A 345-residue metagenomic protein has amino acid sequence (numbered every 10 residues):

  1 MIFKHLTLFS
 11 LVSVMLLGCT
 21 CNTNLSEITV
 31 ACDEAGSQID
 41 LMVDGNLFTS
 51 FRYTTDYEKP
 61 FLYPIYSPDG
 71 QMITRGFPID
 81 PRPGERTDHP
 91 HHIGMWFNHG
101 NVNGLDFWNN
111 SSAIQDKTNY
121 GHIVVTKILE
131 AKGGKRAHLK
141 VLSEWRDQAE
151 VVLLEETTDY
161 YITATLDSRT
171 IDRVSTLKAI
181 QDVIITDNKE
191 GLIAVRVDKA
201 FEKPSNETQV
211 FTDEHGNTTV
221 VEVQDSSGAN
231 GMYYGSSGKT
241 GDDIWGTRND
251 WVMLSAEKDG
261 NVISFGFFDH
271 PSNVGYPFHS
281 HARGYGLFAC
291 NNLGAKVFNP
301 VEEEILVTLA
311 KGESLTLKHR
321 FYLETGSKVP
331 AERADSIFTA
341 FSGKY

Functional and structural regions predicted by a protein language model:
M1-T7: Bacterial N-terminal signal peptides that target proteins for export
L17-G18: C-terminal motif of bacterial Sec signal peptides marking the signal peptidase cleavage site
T23-P90, N188, G326-K328, A334-D335: Beta-strand-rich N-terminal accessory domains
T54-Y57, F61-P64, T165-E214, E222-V223: Acidic (Asp/Glu-rich), glycine- and aromatic
H89-D167: Extended, loop-rich substrate-binding clefts of extracytoplasmic carbohydrate-active enzymes
S143-D147, Y160-A164, L177-Q181, V197-F201 (+1 more regions): Beta-strand elements of well-folded, non-transmembrane domains
K189-G275: Active-site/ligand-binding surface loops and adjacent short beta/alpha elements that line catalytic pockets across
F265-Y345: Beta-strand-rich recognition/accessory modules
